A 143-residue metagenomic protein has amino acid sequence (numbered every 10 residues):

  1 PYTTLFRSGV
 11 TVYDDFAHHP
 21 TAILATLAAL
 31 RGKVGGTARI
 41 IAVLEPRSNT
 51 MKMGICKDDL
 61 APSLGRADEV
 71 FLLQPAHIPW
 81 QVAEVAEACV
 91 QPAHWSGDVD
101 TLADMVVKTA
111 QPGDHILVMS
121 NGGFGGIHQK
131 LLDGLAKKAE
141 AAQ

Functional and structural regions predicted by a protein language model:
P1-T4: Single conserved hydrophobic/aromatic residue that forms the stacking wall/gate of nucleotide- or nucleobase-binding
F6-Q143: ATP-dependent carboxylate-amine ligase
